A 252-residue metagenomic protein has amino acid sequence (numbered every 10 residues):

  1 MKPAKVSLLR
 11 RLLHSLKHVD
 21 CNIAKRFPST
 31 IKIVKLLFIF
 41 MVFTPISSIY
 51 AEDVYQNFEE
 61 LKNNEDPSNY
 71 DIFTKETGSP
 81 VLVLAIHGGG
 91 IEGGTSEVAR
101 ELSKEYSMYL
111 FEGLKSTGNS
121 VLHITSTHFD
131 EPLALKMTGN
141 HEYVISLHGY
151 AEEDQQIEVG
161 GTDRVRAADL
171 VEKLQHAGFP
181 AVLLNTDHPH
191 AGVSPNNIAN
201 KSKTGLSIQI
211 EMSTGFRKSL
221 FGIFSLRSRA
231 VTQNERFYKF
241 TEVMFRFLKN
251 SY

Functional and structural regions predicted by a protein language model:
M1-S29: N-terminal secretory signal peptides that target proteins for export/translocation
K17, I49-Y50: Exposed, low-complexity/repetitive linear segments and helix-based recognition motifs, biased toward charged/polar
K35-P45: Bacterial N-terminal signal peptides
Y50-Y252: N-terminal catalytic or cofactor-binding beta/alpha core of small enzyme domains
